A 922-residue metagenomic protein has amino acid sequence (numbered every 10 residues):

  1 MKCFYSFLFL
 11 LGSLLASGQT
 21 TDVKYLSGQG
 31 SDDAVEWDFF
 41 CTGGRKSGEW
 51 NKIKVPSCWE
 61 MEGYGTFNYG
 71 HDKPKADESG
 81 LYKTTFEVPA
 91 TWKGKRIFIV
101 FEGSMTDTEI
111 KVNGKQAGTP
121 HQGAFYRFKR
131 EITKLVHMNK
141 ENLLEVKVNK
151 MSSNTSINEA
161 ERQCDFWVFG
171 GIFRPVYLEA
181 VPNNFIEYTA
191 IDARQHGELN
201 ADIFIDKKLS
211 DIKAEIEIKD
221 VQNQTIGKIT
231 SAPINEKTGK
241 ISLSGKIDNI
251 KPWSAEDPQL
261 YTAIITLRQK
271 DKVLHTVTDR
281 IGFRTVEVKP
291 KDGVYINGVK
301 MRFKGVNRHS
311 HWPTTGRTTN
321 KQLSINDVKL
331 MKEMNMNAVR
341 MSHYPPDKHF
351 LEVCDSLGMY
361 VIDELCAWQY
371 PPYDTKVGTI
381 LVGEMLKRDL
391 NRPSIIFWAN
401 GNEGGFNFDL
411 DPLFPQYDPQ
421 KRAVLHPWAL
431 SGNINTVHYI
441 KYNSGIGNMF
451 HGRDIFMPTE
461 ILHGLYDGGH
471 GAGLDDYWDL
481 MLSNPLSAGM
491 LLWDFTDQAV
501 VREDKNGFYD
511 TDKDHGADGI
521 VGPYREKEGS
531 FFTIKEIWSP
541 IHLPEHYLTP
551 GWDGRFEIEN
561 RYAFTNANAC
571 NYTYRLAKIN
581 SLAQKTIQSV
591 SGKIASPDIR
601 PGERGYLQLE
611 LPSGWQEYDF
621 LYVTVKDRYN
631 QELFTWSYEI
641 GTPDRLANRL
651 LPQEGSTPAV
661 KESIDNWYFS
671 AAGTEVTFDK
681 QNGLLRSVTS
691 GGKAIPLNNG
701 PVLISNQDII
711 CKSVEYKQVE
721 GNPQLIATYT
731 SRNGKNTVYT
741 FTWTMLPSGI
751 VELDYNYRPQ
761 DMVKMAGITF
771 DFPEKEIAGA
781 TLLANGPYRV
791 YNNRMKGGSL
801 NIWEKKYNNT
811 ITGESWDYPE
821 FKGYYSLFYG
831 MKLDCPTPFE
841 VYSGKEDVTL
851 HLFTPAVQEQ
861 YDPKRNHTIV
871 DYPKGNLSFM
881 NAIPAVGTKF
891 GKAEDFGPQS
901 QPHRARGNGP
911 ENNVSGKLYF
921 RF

Functional and structural regions predicted by a protein language model:
G18-G70, K147, M151, S156 (+5 more regions): Accessory carbohydrate-binding/adhesion or oligomerization-edge regions at the termini of glycan-active proteins
T20, S31, F40-G44, D72 (+6 more regions): Accessory beta-strand-rich segments of carbohydrate-active enzymes
T21, C58-E62, T66, G70 (+9 more regions): An acidic-aromatic loop/edge-strand motif
Q29-G48, D77, S104, W167-G171 (+5 more regions): Substrate-binding clefts and catalytic carboxylate motifs of secreted carbohydrate-active enzymes
M61-V88, W92-V112, G118-H121, E179 (+8 more regions): Active-site-adjacent substrate/metal-binding segments within catalytic domains of carbohydrate-active enzymes
G103, K150, S254, G614-Q616 (+1 more regions): Beta-strand/loop-rich accessory regions of lumenal/periplasmic or secreted enzymes, predominantly carbohydrate-active
V112, E198-P233, G239-I241, G554-K593 (+2 more regions): Beta-strand-rich binding/interaction modules
V328-M331, A338-G529, T533: Substrate-binding/catalytic cleft of secreted carbohydrate-active enzymes, primarily glycoside hydrolases
